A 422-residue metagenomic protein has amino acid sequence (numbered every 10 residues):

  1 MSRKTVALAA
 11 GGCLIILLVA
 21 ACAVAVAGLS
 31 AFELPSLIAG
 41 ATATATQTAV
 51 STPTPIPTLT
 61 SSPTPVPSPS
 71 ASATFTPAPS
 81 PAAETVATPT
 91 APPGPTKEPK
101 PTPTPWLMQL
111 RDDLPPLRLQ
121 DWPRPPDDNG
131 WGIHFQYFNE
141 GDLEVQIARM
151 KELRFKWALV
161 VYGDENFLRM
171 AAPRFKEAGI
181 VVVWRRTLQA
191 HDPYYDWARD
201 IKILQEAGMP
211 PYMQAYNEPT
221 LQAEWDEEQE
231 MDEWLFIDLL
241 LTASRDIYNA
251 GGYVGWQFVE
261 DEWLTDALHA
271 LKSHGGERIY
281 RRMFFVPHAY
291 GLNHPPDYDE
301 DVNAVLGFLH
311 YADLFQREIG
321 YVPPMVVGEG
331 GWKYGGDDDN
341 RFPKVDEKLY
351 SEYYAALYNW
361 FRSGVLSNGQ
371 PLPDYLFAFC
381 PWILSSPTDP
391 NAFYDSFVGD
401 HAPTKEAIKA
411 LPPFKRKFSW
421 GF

Functional and structural regions predicted by a protein language model:
M1-I16: N-terminal Sec-pathway targeting helices
V19-A20, V24, F32-P116, Q120-R124 (+1 more regions): Ser/Thr-rich, Proline-interspersed low-complexity disordered segments
T104-D164: Boundary/entry segment of secreted carbohydrate-active catalytic domains
Q109-P123, G132-E140, D339-K348, Y353-A356 (+1 more regions): Aromatic-rich peripheral "rim/lid" segments of glycoside hydrolase catalytic domains that contact and position glycan
D121-P125, V145-E152, N166-V182, D200-M209 (+1 more regions): Acidic (Asp/Glu)-rich catalytic clusters
I133-V145, W157-M170, T187-W197, T220-A223 (+5 more regions): Acidic-and-aromatic substrate-binding clefts and catalytic sites of carbohydrate-active enzymes
G163, M170-W263, V327: Substrate-binding cleft of extracellular glycoside hydrolase catalytic domains
W184, N217, Q257-F258, A267-F308 (+2 more regions): Aromatic- and acid-rich polysaccharide-binding/catalytic face of secreted or lumenal carbohydrate-active enzymes
